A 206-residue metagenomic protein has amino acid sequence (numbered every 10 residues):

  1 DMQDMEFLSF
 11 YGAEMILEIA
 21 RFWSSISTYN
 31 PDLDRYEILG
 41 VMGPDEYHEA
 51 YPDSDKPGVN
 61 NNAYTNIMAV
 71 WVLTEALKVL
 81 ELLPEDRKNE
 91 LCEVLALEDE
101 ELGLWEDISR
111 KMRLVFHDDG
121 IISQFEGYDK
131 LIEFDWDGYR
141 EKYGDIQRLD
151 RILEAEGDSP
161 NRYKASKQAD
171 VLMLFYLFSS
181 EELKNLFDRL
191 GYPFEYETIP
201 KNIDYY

Functional and structural regions predicted by a protein language model:
D1-F10, F22-E106: The feature captures the catalytic groove of carbohydrate-active enzymes
D1-M5, A20-S24, V171-E181: Alpha-helical support elements that line or immediately flank enzyme active sites and cofactor-binding pockets
F10, N66-I67, T74, K78-E81 (+1 more regions): Active-site core of glycosidic bond-cleaving carbohydrate-active enzymes
A13: Short conserved active-site loop signatures built around small residues
I16: Conserved functional hotspot residues or short segments at active or partner-binding sites across diverse domains
